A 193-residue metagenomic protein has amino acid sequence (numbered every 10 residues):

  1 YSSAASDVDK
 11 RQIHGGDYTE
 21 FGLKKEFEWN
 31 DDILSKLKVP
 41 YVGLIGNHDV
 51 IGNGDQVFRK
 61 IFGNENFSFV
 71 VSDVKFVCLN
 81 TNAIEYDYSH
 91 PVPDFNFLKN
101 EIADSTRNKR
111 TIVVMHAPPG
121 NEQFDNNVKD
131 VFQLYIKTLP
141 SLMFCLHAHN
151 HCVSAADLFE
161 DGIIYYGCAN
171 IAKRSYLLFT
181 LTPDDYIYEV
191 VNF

Functional and structural regions predicted by a protein language model:
Y1-A5, D9: Single conserved hydrophobic/aromatic residue that forms the stacking wall/gate of nucleotide- or nucleobase-binding
S6, I13, T19, L23: N-terminal carbohydrate-binding/catalytic regions of secreted carbohydrate-active enzymes
I13, F76-C78, I112-V114, L146: Structural motif
G16-D17, G46-N47, H116, A148-H149: Active-site glycine-centered loops adjacent to acidic/histidine catalytic or metal-binding residues that shape
D17-T19, N82-S89, G120-E122: Surface-exposed cleft-lining segments at the edges of enzyme active sites
T19-E20, D49, P119, C152: Short active-site segment of divalent metal-dependent hydrolases/proteases that encodes the spacing between
K24-R110, V131-L142, A155-E189: Extended active-site neighborhood of metal-dependent phosphoesterases/phosphodiesterases
V113-P119, M143-V153: Histidine-centered catalytic micro-motifs
